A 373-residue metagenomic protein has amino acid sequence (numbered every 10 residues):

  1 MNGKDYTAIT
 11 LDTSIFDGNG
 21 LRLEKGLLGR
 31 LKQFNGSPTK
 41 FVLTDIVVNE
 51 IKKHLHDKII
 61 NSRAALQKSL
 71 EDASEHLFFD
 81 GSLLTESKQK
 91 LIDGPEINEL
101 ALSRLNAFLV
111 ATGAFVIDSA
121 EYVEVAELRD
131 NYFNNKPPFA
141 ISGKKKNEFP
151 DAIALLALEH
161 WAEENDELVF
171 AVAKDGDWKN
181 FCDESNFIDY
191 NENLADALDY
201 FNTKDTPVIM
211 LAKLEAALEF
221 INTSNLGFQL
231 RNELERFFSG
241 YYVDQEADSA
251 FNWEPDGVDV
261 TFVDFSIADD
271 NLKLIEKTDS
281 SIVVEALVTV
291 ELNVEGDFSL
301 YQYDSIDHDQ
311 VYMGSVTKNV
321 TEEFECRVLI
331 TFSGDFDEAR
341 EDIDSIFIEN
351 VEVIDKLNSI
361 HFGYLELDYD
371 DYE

Functional and structural regions predicted by a protein language model:
N2-E167, G176-Q229, D244-I282, L287-T289 (+2 more regions): Active-site-proximal, substrate-binding regions of enzyme catalytic domains and RNA-binding/basic surfaces
A171: Conserved SAM-binding loop
V294: Glycine-rich portal/gate segments that line the openings of hydrophobic small-molecule binding cavities
